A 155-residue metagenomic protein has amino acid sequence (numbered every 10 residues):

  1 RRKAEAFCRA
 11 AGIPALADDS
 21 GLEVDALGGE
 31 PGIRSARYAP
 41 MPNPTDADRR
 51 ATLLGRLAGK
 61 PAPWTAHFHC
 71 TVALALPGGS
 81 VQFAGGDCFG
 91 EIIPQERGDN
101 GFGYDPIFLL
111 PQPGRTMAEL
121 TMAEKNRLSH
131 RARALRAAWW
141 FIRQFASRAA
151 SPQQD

Functional and structural regions predicted by a protein language model:
R1-D155: Anionic-ligand binding patches
